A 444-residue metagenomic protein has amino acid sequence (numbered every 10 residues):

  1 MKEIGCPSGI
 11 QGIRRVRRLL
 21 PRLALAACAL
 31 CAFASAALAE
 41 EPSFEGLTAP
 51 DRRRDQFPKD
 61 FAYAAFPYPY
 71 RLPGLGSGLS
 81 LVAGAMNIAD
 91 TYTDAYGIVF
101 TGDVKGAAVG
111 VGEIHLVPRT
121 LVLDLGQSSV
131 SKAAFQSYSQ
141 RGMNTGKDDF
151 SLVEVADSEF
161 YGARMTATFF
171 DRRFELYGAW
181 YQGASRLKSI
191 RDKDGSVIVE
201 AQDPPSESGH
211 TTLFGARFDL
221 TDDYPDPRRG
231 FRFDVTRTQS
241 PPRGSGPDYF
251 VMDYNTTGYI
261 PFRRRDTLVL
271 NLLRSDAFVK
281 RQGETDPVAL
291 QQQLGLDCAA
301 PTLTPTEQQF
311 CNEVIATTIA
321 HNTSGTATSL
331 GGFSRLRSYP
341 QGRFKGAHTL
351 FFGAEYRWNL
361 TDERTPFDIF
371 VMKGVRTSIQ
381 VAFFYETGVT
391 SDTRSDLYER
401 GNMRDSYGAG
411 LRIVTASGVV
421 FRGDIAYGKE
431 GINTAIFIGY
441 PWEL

Functional and structural regions predicted by a protein language model:
R22-A32: Bacterial N-terminal signal peptides
A39-G126, E175-Y177, Q202-R228, A327-R337 (+5 more regions): Outer-membrane beta-barrel initiation region
E40-F44, P50-D51, F135-Q282, S391: Transmembrane beta-strand segments of outer-membrane beta-barrel domains in Gram-negative and organellar OMPs
P69-R71, L81-A85, A95-T101, L123-M143 (+8 more regions): Transmembrane beta-barrel strands of outer-membrane/channel proteins
R71, A85-N87, E113-H115, A167-F169 (+7 more regions): Residue-level signature of outer-membrane beta-barrel architecture
G102-T168, V269-L330, E430-G439: Outer-membrane beta-barrel translocator/channel fold
F214, L411-I413, G431-L444: Outer-membrane beta-barrel "beta-signal"
F214, Y224-G374: C-terminal outer-membrane beta-barrel translocator/porin domains of Gram-negative envelope proteins and their
